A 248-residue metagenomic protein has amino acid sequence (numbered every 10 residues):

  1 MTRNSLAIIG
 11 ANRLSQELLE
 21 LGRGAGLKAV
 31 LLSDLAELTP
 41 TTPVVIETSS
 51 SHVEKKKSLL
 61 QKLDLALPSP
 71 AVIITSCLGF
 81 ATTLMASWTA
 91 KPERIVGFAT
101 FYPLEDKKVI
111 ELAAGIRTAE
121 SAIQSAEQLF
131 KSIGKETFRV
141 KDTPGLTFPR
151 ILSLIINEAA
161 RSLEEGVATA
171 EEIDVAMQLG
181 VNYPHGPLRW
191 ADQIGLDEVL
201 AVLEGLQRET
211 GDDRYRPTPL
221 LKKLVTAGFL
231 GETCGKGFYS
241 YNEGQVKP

Functional and structural regions predicted by a protein language model:
M1-K57, A90, R117-S125, K131 (+2 more regions): NAD(P)-dependent Rossmann-like dehydrogenase/reductase catalytic/cofactor-binding core
I9-A11, D106-Q124, L146-F148, A160-E164: Short beta-strand and adjoining strand-loop segment in the mid-core of the Rossmann-like NAD(P)-dependent dehydrogenase
L35-E37, V44-E105: Rossmann-like NAD(P)(H) cofactor-binding subdomain of soluble oxidoreductases
A90-E93, A113-I116, I155-E158: Short, hinge-like loop/turn segments at secondary-structure boundaries
E105-D106, I155, V202: N-terminal alpha-helical segment
A113, N157-E164, D174, E204-Q207: Amphipathic alpha-helical segments within well-ordered protein domains
